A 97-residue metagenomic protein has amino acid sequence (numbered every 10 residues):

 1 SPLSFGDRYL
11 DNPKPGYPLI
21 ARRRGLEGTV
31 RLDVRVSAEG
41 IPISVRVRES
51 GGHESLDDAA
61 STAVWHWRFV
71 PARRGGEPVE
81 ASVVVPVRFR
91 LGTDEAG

Functional and structural regions predicted by a protein language model:
S1-R24, R31, T62-R68, V85 (+1 more regions): Acidic, low-complexity proline/glycine/alanine-rich linker and hinge segments
L26, R31, V36-R73, E80: A short, well-structured alpha-helical segment
A38, R90-L91, E95: Compositionally biased, low-complexity linear motifs
A72-G92: Cysteine/selenocysteine-centered motifs that mediate thiol-based redox chemistry or coordinate metal-sulfur cofactors
